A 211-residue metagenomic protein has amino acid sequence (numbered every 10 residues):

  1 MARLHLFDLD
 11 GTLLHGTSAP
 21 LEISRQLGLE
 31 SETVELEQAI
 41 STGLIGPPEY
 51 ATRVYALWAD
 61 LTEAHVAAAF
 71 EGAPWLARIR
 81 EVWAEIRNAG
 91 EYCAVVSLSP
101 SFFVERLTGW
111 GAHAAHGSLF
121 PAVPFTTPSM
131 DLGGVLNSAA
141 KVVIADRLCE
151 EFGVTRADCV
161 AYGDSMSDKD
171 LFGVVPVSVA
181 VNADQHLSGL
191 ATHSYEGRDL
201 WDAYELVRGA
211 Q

Functional and structural regions predicted by a protein language model:
M1-P48, T52: Active-site neighborhood of HAD-like aspartate-dependent phosphohydrolases
A2-L4, E71-Q211: C-terminal cap/substrate-recognition subdomain and adjoining C-terminal extension of metal-dependent phosphatase-like
G11, L21-I23, A39, A51-W58 (+3 more regions): Short, flexible segments with low predicted structural confidence
H15, T42, G46, W58 (+2 more regions): Catalytic cores of large soluble enzymes that bind and process phosphate-bearing ligands
L27, W58-L61, F152: A broad structural signal for alpha-helix termini and local helix breaks/kinks
S31-E37, A64-V66, R156: Short, surface-exposed acidic
P48-E81, E91: Metal-dependent phosphoesterase signature
